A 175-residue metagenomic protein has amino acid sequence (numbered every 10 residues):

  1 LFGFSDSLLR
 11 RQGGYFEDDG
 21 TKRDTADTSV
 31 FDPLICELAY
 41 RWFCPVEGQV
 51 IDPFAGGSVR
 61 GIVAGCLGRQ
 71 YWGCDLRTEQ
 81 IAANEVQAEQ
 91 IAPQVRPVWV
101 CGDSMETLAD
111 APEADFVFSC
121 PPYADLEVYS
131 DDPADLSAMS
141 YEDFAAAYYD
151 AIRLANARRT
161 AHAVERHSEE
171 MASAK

Functional and structural regions predicted by a protein language model:
L1-K175: Class I S-adenosyl-L-methionine-dependent methyltransferase catalytic core
